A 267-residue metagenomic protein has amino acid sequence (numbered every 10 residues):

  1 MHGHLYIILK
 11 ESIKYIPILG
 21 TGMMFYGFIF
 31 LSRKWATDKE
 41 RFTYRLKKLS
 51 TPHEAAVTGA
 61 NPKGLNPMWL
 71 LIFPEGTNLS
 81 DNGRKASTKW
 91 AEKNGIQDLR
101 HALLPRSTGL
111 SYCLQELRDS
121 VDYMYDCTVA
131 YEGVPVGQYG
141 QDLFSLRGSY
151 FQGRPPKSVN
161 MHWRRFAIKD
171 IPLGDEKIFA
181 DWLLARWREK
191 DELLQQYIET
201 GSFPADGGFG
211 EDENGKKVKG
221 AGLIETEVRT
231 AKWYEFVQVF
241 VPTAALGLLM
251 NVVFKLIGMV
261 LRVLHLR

Functional and structural regions predicted by a protein language model:
M1, M23, P172, M259-R267: Proteins with a high burden of low-complexity, intrinsically disordered sequence enriched in S/T/G/P/A and R, requiring
M1-Y139: Soluble catalytic domains of membrane acyltransferases
G3-H4, N94-G95, F144, Y234 (+1 more regions): Generic alpha-helix detector with strongest preference for long hydrophobic helices that associate with membranes
K10, L31-R33, C127, R164-F166 (+2 more regions): Conserved beta-strand termini and adjacent loop/short-helix elements that scaffold enzyme active sites in alpha/beta
I29, K34-T37, S80, D175 (+2 more regions): Intrinsic-disorder/low-complexity, polar/charged segments
R45, L49, A56, S87-K232: Catalytic lobes of large eukaryotic enzymes
A221-R262, R267: Alpha-helical bilayer-embedded segments of polytopic membrane proteins, i.e., transmembrane/intramembrane helices
